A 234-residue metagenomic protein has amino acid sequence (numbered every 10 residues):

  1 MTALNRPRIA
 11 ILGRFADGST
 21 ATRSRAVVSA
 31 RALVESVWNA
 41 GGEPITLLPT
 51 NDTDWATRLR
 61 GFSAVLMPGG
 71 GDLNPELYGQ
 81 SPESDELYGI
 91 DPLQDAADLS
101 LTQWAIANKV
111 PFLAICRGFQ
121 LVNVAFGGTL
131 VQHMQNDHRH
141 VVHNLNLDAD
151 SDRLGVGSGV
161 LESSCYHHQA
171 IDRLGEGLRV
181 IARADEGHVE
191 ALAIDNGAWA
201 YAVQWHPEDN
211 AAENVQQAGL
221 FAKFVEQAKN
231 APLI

Functional and structural regions predicted by a protein language model:
M1-L113, V124, V131, Q135-S158 (+5 more regions): N-terminal beta1-alpha1 cap of cysteine-dependent amidohydrolase-like domains
I115-F119, F126: Active-site loop->helix "elbow" adjoining a glycine-rich segment at hydrolase catalytic centers
C116, H167, H206: Active-site glycine-centered loops adjacent to acidic/histidine catalytic or metal-binding residues that shape
A200-W205: Active-site-proximal beta-strand elements of phosphoester/diester hydrolases
